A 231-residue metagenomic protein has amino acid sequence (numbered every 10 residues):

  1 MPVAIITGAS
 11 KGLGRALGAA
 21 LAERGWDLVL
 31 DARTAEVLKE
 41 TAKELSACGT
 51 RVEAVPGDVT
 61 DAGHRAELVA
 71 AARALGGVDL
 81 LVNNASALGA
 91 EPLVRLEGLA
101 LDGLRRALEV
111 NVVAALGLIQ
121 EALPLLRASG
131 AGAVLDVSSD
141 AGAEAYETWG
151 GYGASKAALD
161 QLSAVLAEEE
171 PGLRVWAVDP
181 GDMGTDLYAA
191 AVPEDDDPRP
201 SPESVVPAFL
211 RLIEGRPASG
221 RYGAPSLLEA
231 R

Functional and structural regions predicted by a protein language model:
S10-K11: Conserved glycine-rich cofactor-binding loop
R24-T41: Conserved glycine-rich Rossmann-like NAD(P)H-binding loop of the short-chain dehydrogenase/reductase
N84-P92: Conserved NAD(P)H cofactor-binding loop of Rossmann-fold oxidoreductase domains
P92-L96, A100-R105: Substrate-binding pocket helix/loop in short-chain dehydrogenase/reductase
I119, S155: Active-site helix of classical SDR
S139: Residue(s) in the substrate-gating loop at a strand-loop-helix junction that position the organic substrate next
G172-L173, A177-M183, E194-R231: C-terminal helical subdomain
